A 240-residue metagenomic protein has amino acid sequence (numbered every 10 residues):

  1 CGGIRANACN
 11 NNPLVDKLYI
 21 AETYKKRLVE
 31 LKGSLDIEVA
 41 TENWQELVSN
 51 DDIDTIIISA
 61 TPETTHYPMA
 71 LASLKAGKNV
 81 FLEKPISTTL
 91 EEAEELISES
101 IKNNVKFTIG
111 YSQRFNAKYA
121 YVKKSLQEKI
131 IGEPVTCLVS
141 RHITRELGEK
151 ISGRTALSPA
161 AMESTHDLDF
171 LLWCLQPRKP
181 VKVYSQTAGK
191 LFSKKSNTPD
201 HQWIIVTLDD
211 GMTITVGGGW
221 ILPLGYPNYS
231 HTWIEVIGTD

Functional and structural regions predicted by a protein language model:
C1-L35: N-terminal Rossmann-like dinucleotide-binding module
R5, L35-E99: Beta-loop-alpha module in the N-terminal Rossmann-like domain of NAD(P)-dependent dehydrogenases, especially those
L14, D36, D52, I130-E133 (+1 more regions): Glycine-centered tight turns that cap/initiate beta-strands
V15, D54, K78, N103-K106 (+2 more regions): Short, well-ordered coil/turn segments that N-cap beta-strands
I20, I56-I57, C137: Receiver (REC) domain switch-region micro-motif
S59-A60, C174, G217, G238: Short, well-ordered coil/turn residues at beta-beta hairpins and beta-strand->alpha-helix junctions within
S87-K150, L157, D167: A contiguous active-site-proximal alpha/beta segment in oxidoreductase catalytic domains
L147-H231: Rossmann-like dinucleotide-binding domain that binds NAD(P)(H)
